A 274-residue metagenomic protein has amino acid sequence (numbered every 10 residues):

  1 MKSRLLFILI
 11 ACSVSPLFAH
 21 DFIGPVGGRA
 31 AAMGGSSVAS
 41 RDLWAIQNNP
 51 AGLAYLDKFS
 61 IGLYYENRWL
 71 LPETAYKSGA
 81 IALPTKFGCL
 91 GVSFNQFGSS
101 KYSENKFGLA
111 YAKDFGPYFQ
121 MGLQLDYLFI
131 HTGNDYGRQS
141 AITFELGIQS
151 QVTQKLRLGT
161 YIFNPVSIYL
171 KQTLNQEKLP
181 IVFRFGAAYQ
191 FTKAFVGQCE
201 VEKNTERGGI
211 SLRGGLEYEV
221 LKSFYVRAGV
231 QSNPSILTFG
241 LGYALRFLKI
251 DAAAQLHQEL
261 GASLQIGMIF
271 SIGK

Functional and structural regions predicted by a protein language model:
M1-L5, Q154: Positively charged n-region of N-terminal signal peptides that target proteins for export
R4-V14: Sec-dependent N-terminal signal peptides
S15-A19: Sec/Tat signal peptide C-region and signal peptidase I cleavage site
H20-A30, R41, K58-I61, E66-K274: Outer-membrane beta-barrel porins/channels
R29-L56: Single transmembrane alpha-helix segments in multi-pass membrane proteins
